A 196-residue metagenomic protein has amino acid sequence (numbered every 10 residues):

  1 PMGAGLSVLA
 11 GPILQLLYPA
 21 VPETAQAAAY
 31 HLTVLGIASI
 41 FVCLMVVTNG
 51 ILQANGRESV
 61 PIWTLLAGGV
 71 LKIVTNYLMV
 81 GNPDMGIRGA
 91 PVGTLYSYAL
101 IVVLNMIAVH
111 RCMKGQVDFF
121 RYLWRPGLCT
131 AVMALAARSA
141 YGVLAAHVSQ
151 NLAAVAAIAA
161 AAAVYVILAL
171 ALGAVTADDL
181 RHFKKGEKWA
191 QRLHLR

Functional and structural regions predicted by a protein language model:
M2-G3, S7, A38, V42 (+3 more regions): Hydrophobic alpha-helical transmembrane segments in multi-pass membrane proteins
L6-S39, D84, R88: Interfacial segments at transmembrane-helix termini and the short loops linking adjacent helices
A27-H31, G86-A90, D118, Y122-P126 (+2 more regions): Residue-level signature of transmembrane alpha-helical entry/exit and packing/kink sites in multi-pass membrane
Y30-G56, V60-V80, M85-H110, I158-A162: Short runs within selected transmembrane alpha-helices of multi-pass transporters and secretion channels
L66-I73, L123-A134, K188-H194: Small-residue-rich segments of transmembrane alpha-helices in multi-pass membrane proteins, especially helix faces
N76-Y77, T130-A146: Hydrophobic alpha-helical transmembrane segments in multi-pass integral membrane proteins
V109-P126, R181-K185: Interhelical loop/hinge segments that connect adjacent transmembrane helices in multipass membrane
R138-R196: Membrane-proximal transmembrane or re-entrant/amphipathic helices at the cytosolic face
